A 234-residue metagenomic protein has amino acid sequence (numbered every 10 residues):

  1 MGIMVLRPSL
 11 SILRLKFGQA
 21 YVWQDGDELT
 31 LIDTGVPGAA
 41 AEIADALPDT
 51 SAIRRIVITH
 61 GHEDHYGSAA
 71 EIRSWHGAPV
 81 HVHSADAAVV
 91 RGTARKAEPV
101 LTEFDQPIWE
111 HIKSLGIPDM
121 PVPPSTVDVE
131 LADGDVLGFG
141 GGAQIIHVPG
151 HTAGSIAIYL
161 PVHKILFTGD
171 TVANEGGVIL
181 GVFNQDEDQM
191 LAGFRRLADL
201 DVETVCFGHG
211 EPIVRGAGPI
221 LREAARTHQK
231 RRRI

Functional and structural regions predicted by a protein language model:
G2-P48, A157-G169, N174: Conserved beta-strand hairpin/beta-sheet module of binuclear metal-dependent hydrolase folds, prominently
G2-P8, K113-D119, F139-G141: Short Pro/Gly-enriched beta-strand edge/turn motifs at strand-loop
G18, G38, E63-D64, A88 (+2 more regions): Short alpha-helical
L29, P37, M120-P121, T126-V129 (+2 more regions): Metallo-beta-lactamase
T30-D33, R55-I58, H147: Short catalytic-loop micro-motif centered on adjacent basic/acidic residues
I43-D45, A69-E71, A94-R95, P161 (+2 more regions): Short amphipathic alpha-helical segments
P48-A132, A224-R226, K230: Active-site HxH/HxHxD metal-binding segment of metal-dependent hydrolases
R233-I234: C-terminal regulatory/interaction regions
